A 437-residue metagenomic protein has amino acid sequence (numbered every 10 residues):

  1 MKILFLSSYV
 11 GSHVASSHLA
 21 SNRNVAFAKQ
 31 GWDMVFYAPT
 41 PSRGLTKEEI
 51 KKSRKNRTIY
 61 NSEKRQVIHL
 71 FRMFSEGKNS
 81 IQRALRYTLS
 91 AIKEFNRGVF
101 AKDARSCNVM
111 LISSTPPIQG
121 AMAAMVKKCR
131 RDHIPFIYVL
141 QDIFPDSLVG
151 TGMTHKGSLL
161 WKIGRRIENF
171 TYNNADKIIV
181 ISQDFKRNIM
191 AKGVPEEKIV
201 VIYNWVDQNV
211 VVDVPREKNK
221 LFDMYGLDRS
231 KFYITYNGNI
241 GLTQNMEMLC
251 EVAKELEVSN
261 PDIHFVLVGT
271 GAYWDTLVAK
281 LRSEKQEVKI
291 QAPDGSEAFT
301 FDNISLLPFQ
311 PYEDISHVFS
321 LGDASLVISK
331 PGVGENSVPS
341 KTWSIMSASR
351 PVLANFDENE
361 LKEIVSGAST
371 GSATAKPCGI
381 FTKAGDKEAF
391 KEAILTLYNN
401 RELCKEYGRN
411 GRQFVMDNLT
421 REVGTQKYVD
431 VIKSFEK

Functional and structural regions predicted by a protein language model:
M1-T58, L256: N-terminal subdomain of nucleotide-sugar transferases
V14, Q244, F309-V318, S325-M346 (+1 more regions): Nucleotide-sugar-dependent
T40, D184, I202-W205: Carbohydrate-associated surface elements
K52-T58, V212-L227: A short helix/loop element that forms part of the nucleotide-sugar donor recognition site in Leloir-type
I118-A121, M125-R131, S158-V180: Membrane-proximal helix-turn-helix segments that form the acceptor-binding/catalytic region of lipid-linked
L227-Q244, C250-A253, V266: Conserved donor-binding/catalytic core segment of Leloir-type glycosyltransferases
W274-S316, C378: Nucleotide-activated donor-binding/catalytic signature segment of Leloir-type glycosyltransferases, i.e., the conserved
A389-E392, T396, L403-D417: A short, well-ordered alpha-helix in the C-terminal region of glycosyltransferases
